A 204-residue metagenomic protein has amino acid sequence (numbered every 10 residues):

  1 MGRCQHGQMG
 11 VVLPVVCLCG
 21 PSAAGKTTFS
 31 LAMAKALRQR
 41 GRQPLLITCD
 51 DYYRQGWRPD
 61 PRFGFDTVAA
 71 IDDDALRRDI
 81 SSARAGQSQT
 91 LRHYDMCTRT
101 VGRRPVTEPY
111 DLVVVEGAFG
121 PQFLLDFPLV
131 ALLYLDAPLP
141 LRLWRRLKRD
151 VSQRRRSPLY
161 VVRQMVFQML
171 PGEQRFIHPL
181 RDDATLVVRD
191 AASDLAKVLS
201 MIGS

Functional and structural regions predicted by a protein language model:
G2-G10, E108-P109, K148-V151, P171-S204: NTP-dependent small-molecule kinase module
L18: Hydrophobic anchor at the beta1->P-loop junction of P-loop NTPases
S22: The conserved Walker
K26: Conserved lysine of the Walker
F29: Hydrophobic positions on the alpha1 helix immediately C-terminal to the Walker A/P-loop
R40-W57: Short beta-strand-centered segment that lines the nucleotide-binding/catalytic pocket of NTP-utilizing
R54, R58-T98, L112: Conserved nucleotide-sensing/catalytic segment adjacent to the nucleotide-binding pocket in NTP-handling enzymes
G102-Q153: ATP-dependent NMP and nucleoside kinases share a basic, alpha-helical "lid"
